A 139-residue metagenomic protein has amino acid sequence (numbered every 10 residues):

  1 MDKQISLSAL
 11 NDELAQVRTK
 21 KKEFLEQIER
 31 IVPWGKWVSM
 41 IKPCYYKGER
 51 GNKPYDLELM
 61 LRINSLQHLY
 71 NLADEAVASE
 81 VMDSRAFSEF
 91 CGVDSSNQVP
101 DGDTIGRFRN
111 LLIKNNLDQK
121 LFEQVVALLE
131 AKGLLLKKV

Functional and structural regions predicted by a protein language model:
M1-V32, P43: Charged, often Cys/His-bearing segments associated with DNA-binding zinc-finger transcription factors
P33, G51-L59, N97-P100: Secondary-structure capping and boundary motifs in well-ordered enzyme cores
V38-E58: An N-terminal domain-cap segment
L59-N71: Alpha-helical support elements that line or immediately flank enzyme active sites and cofactor-binding pockets
V77-F87: DNA-recognition alpha helix
R85-S95: Short, basic interhelical loop/turn and adjoining N-cap of the next helix at nucleic-acid- or acidic-partner-contacting
D94-V139: Active-site- or DNA-interface-adjacent structural scaffold in DNA-acting proteins
